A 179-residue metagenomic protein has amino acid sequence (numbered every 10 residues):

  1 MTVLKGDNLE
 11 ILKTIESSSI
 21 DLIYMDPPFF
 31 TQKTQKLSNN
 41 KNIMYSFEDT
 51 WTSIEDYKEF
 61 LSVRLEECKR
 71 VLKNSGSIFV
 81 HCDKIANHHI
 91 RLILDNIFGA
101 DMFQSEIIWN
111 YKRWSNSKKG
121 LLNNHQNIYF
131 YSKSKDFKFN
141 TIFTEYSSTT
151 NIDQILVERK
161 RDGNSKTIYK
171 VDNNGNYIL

Functional and structural regions predicted by a protein language model:
M1-L179: Core catalytic lobe of class I
